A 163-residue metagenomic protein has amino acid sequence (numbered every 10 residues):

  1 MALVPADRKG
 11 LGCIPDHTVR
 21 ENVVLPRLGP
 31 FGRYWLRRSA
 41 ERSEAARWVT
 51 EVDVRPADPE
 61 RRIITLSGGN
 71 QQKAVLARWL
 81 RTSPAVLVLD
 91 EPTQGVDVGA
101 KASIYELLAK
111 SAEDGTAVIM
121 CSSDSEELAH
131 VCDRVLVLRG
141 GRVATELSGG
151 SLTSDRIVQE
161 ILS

Functional and structural regions predicted by a protein language model:
M1-S163: Glycine-rich phosphate-binding loops of nucleotide-dependent enzymes
